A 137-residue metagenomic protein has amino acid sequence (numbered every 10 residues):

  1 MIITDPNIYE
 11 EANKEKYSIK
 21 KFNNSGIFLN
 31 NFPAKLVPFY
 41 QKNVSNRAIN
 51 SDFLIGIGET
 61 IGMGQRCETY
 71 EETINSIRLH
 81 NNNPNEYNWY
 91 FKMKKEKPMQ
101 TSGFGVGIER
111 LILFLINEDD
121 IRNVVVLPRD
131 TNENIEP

Functional and structural regions predicted by a protein language model:
M1-G58, L79-M99, P137: Metal-assisted phosphate- and nucleotidyl-transfer catalytic regions
E59, Q65-R66: Charged, gly/pro-rich, cysteine-poor intrinsically disordered low-complexity regions
G64, Y70-P137: Active-site pocket scaffolds in enzymes
